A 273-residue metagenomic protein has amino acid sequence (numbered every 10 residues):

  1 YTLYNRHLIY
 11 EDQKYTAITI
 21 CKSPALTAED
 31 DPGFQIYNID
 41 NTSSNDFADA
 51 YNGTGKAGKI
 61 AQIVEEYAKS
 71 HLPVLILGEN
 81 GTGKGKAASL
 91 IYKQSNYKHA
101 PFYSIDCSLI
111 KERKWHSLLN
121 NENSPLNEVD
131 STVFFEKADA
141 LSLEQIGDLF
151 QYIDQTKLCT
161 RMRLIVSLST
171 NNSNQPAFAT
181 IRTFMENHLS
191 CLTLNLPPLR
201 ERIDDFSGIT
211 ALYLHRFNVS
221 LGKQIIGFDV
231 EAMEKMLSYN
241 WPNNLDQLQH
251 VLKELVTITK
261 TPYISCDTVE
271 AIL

Functional and structural regions predicted by a protein language model:
Y1-T2, Y15, F102: Beta-strand residues that line the small-molecule/cofactor-binding core of sensory signal-transduction domains
T2-E11, P198: A short, hydrophobic, proline-anchored segment that marks a local hinge/packing element in signaling and regulatory
L8-A57: Sensory coupling linkers of modular signal transduction proteins
N38-P176, L199, N218, G222-T261: AAA+ ATPase active-site-proximal loops
K111, P176-N218, D246: Conserved AAA+ ATPase core "coupling" helix
H188, L192, L255-T259, I272: ABC-type ATPase nucleotide-binding domain
A211, P262-L273: Short, flexible helix-to-coil linker/hinge segments that flank and couple to helix-turn-helix
